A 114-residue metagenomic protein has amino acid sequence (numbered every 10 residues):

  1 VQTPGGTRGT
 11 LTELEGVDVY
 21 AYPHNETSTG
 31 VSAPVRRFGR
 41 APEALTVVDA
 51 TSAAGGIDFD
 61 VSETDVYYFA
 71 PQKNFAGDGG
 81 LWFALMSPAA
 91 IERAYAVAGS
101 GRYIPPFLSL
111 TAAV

Functional and structural regions predicted by a protein language model:
T3-T51: Active-site phosphate-binding strand-loop segment of PLP-dependent enzymes
G16-D18, D65, G80-W82: A generic secondary-structure signal marking the coil-to-beta-strand transition
Y22-E26, V48-T51, A70-Q72, G79 (+1 more regions): Fold-independent oxyanion-binding glycine-rich loops and adjacent beta-strand/coil segments at enzyme active sites
T29, A33, S52, F59 (+2 more regions): Flexible, active-site-adjacent loop/turn segments at secondary-structure boundaries
V31-V35, G56-S62, D78-W82, R93-V97: A short secondary-structure junction signal
R40-L45, D60, I91-R93: Secondary-structure boundary elements
V61-Q72: Conserved active-site segment immediately N-terminal to the catalytic lysine that forms the internal aldimine
Q72-V114: Active-site C-terminal subdomain of aminotransferase-like
